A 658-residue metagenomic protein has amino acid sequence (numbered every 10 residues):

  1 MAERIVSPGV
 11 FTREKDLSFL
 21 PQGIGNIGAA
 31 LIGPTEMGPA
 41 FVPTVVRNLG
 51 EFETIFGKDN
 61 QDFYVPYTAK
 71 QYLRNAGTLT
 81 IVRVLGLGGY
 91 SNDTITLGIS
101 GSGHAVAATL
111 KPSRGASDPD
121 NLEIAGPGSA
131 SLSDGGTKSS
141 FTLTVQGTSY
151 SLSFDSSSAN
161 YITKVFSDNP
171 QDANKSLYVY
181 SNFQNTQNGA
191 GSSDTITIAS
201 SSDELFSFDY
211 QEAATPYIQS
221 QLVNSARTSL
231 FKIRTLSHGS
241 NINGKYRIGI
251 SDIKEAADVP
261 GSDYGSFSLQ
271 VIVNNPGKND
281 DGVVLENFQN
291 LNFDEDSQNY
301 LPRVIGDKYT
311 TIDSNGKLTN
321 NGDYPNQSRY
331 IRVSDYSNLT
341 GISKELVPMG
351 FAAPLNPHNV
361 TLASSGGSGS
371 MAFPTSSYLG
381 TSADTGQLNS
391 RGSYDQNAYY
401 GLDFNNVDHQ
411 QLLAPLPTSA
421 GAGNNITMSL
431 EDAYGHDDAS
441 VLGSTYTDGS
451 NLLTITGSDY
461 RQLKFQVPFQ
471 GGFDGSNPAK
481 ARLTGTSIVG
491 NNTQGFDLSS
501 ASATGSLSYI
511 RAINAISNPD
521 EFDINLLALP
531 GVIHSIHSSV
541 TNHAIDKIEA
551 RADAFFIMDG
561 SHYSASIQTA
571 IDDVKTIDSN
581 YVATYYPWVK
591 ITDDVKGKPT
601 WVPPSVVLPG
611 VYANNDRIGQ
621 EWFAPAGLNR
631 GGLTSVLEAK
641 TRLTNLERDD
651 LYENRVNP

Functional and structural regions predicted by a protein language model:
M1-P658: Subunit-assembly interface segments of extracellular/virion macromolecular structures
